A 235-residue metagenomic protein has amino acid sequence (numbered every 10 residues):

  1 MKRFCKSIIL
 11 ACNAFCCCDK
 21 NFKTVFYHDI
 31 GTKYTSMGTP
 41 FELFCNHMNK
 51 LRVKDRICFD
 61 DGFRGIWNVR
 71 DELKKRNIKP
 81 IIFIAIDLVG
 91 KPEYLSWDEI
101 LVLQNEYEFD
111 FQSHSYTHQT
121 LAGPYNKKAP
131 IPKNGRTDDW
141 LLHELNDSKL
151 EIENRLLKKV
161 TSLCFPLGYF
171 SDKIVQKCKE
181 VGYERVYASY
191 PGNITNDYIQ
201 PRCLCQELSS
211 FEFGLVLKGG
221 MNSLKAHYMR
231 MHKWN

Functional and structural regions predicted by a protein language model:
M1-R56, M231-N235: N-terminal pre-catalytic segment of deacetylase/amide-hydrolase enzymes
V25-T32, K74-S171, I194, I199-Q200: Metal-dependent polysaccharide deacetylase catalytic core of the NodB/CE4 family, i.e., the active-site-bearing domain
R56-F59, Q112: Generic enzyme active-site microenvironment
D61-N68: Short acidic, Gly/Ser-rich segments with clustered Asp/Glu that frequently serve as metal-coordination loops in enzyme
N68-E72, E99, K173-K177: A short acidic, amphipathic alpha-helical/loop segment
F83, Y183-N193: Acidic, His- and aromatic-enriched active-site or binding-groove loops in soluble protein domains that engage sugars
Y169-Y187: Short, electropositive alpha-helical surface patch
Q206-N235: Extended, intrinsically disordered, low-complexity segments
